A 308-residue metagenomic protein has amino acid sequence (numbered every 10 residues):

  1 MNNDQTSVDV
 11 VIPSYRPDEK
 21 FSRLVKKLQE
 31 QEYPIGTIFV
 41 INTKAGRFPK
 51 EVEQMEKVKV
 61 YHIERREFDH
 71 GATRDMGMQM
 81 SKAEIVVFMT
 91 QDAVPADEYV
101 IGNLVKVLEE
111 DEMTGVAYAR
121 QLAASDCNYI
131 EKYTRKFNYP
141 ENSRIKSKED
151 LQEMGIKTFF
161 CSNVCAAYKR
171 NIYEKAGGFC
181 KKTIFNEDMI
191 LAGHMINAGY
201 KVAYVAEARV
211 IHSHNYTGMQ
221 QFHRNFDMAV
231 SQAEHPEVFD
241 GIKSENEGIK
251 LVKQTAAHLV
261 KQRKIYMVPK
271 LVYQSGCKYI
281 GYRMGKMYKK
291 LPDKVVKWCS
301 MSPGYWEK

Functional and structural regions predicted by a protein language model:
R16-E30: Short, well-formed alpha-helical segments that are part of the catalytic scaffolds of diverse glycosyltransferases
V40-K50, V94: A conserved acidic beta->alpha catalytic loop
E64-S81: Glycine-rich, basic loop-to-helix element that forms the pyrophosphate-binding segment of sugar-nucleotide handling
V86: Short aromatic/hydrophobic "clamp" motif used to bind/position activated sugar donors
V94, E98-K132: Conserved donor NDP-sugar-binding/catalytic core segment of glycosyltransferases
K148-Y168, I184: A recurrent flexible, glycine/aromatic-enriched loop bordering the glycosyltransferase active site that acts as
F185-L191: Acidic donor-binding loop at a coil-to-helix junction in glycosyltransferase catalytic cores that engages
V202, A208-G281: Active-site-adjacent helix/loop segment of glycosyltransferases that harbors family-specific signature motifs
